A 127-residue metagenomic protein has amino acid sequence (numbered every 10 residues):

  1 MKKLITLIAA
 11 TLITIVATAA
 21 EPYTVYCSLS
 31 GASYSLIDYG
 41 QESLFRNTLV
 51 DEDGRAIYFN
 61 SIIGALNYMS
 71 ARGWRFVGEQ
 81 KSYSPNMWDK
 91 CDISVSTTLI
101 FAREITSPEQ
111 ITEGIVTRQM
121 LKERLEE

Functional and structural regions predicted by a protein language model:
L4-I5, I13, A17-E127: Terminus-proximal functional modules
